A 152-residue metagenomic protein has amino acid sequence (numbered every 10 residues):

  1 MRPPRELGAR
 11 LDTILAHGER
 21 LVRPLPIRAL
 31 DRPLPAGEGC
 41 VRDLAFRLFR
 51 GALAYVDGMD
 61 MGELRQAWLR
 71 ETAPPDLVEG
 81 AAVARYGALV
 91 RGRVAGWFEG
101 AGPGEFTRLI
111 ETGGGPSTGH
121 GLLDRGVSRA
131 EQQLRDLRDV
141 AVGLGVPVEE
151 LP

Functional and structural regions predicted by a protein language model:
M1-D12: Extreme N-terminal tail/first-helix region
R2-P3, V78, G121-L122: A ubiquitous short alpha-helical element
G8, I27-E71, L109-P152: Short, contiguous alpha-helical
I14-P24, G51-A54, V90-R93, W97 (+2 more regions): Amphipathic, well-ordered alpha-helical segments in soluble domains
V22, M59, E63, G102: Short, small-residue-rich loop/turn micro-motifs
L64-F98: Helix-adjacent hinge/juxtasegments
F98-F106: Proline-centered turn/helix-capping motifs that create local helix->coil transitions or kinks
